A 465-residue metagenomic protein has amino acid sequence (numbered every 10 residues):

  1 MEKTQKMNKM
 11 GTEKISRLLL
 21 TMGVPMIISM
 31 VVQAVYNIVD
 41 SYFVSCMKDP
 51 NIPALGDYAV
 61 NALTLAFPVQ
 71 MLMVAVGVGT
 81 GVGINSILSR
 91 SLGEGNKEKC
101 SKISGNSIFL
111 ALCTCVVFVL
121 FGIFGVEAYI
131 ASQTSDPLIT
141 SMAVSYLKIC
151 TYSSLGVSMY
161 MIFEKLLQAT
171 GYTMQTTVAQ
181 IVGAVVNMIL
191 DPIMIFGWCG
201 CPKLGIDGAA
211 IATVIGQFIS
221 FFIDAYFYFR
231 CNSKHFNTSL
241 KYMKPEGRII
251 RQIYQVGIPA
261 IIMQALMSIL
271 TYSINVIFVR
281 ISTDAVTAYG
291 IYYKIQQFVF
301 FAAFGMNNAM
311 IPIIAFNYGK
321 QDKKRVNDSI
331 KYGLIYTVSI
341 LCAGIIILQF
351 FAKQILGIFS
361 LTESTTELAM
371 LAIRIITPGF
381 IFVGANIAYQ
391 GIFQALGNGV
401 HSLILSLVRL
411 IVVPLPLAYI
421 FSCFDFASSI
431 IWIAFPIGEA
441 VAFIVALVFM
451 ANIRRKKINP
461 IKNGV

Functional and structural regions predicted by a protein language model:
M1-G23, L88-L155, C201-I258, I314-G379 (+1 more regions): Short alpha-helical transmembrane segments in multi-pass integral membrane proteins
M10-Y42, C46-P50, P68-G83, I87 (+6 more regions): N-terminal transmembrane alpha-helices
T21-D40, I149, G183, G216-S220 (+4 more regions): Transmembrane helical elements of multi-pass membrane transporters/channels
M26, M30, Y42, S86 (+16 more regions): Transmembrane alpha-helix boundary and packing residues in multipass membrane permease domains and related
V31, V35-V60, I130-P137, I193-L204 (+5 more regions): Helix-terminus/linker motif at the lipid-water interface of multi-pass membrane proteins
D57-P68, L147, A210, T283-F298 (+2 more regions): Small-residue hotspots at the loop-to-helix junctions and early N-terminal turns of transmembrane alpha-helices
V60-L120, V157-T176, A288-I346, F350-A352 (+2 more regions): Small-residue-rich hydrophobic transmembrane alpha-helices
G81, C150-Q168, T176-A184, A209-D224 (+4 more regions): Short runs within selected transmembrane alpha-helices of multi-pass transporters and secretion channels
